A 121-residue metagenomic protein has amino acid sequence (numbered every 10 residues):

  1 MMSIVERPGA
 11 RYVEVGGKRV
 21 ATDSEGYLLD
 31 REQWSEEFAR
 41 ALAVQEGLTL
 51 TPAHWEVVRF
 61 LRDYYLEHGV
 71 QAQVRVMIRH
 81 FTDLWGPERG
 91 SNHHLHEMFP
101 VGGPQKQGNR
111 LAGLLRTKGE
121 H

Functional and structural regions predicted by a protein language model:
M1-R19: Short, charged/polar N-terminal "headpieces" of proteins
A10-V15, L28-L29, T49, R79-H80: Short, flexible segments with low predicted structural confidence
V13-V44: N-terminal first-folded block
T22, V74-H121: Helix-rich interaction surfaces within compact, conserved domain-sized segments that mediate assembly or partner
Y27, V70, L114: Gly/Ser/Thr-rich helix-start
R31, T49, G69, P100: Catalytic cores of large soluble enzymes that bind and process phosphate-bearing ligands
E36-A39, A43-H68, V74, I78-W85: Metallocofactor- and cofactor-centric catalytic cores in central/energy metabolism, strongly enriched
